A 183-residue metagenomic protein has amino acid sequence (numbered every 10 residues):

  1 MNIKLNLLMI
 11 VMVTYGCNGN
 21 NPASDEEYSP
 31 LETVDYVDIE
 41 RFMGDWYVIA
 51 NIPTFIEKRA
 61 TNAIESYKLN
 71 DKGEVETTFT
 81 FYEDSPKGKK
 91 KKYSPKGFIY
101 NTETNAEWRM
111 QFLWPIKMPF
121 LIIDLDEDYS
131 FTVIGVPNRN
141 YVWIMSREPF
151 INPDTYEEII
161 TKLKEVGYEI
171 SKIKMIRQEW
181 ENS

Functional and structural regions predicted by a protein language model:
N2-M9: Sec-dependent signal peptide recognition, specifically the positively charged N-region followed immediately by
C17-S183: A beta-rich soluble binding module of mature secreted/lumenal proteins
